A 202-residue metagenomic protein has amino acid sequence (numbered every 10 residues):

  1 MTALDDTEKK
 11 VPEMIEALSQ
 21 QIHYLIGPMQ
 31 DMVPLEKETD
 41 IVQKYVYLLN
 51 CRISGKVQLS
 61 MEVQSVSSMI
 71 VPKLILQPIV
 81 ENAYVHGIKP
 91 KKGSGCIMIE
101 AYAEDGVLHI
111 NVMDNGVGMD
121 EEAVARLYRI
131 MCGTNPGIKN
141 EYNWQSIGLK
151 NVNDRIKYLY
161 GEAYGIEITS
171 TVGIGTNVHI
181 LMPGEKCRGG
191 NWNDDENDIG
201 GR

Functional and structural regions predicted by a protein language model:
M1-T169, N177: Two-component histidine phosphotransfer core
T176-E185: Short C-terminal beta-strand
G184-W192: C-terminal coupling/interaction segments
N191-R202: Intrinsically disordered, low-complexity acidic/proline-/asparagine-rich linker or regulatory tail/stalk regions
